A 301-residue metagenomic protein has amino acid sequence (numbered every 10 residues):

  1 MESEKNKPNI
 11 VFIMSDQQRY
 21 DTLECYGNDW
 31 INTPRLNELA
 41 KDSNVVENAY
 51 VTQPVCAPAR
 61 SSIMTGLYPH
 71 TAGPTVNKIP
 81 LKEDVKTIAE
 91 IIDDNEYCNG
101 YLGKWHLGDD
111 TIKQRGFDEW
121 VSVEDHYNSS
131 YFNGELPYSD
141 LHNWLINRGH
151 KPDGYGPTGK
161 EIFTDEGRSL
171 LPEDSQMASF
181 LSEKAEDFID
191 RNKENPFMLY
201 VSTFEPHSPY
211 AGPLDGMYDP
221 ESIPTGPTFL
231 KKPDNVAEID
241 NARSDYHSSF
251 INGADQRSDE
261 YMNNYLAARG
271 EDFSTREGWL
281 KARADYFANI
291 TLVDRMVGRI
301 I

Functional and structural regions predicted by a protein language model:
M1-I301: Formylglycine-dependent sulfatase
